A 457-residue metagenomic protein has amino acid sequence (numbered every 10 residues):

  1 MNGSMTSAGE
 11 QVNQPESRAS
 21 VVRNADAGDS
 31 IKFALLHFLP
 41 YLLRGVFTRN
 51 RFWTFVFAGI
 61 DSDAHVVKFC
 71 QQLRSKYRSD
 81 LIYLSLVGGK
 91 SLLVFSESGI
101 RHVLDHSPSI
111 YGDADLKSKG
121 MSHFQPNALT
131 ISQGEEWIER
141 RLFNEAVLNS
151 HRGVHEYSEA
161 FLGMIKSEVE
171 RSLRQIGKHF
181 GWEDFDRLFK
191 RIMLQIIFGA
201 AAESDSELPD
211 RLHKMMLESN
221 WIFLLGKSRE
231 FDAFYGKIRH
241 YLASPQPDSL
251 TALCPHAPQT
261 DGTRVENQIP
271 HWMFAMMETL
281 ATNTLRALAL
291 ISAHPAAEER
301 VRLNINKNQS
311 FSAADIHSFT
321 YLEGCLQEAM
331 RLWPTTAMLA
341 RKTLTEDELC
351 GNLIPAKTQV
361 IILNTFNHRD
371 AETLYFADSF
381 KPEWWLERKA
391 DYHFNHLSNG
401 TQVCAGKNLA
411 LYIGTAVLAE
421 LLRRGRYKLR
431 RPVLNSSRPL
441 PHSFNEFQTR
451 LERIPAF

Functional and structural regions predicted by a protein language model:
N2-S4, G9-Q71, K117-P245, I454-F457: Cytochrome P450 catalytic-domain helical core, especially the substrate-recognition surface and oxygen-activation
G59-R74, R78, S310-C350: Conserved cytochrome P450 K-helix E-x-x-R motif and the immediately C-terminal K′/meander segment
R101-G120: Cytochrome P450 catalytic domain signature, combining two hallmark sequence patches
S109, I362-R388: Conserved cytochrome P450 K-helix/beta-meander segment immediately N-terminal to the heme-binding cysteine loop
G226-N283, E298: Conserved cytochrome P450 catalytic core segment spanning the I/J/K helices
M277-N304, K407-G425: Cytochrome P450 catalytic-core helices
W384-N445: Cytochrome P450 heme-thiolate "Cys pocket" and heme-binding signature region
